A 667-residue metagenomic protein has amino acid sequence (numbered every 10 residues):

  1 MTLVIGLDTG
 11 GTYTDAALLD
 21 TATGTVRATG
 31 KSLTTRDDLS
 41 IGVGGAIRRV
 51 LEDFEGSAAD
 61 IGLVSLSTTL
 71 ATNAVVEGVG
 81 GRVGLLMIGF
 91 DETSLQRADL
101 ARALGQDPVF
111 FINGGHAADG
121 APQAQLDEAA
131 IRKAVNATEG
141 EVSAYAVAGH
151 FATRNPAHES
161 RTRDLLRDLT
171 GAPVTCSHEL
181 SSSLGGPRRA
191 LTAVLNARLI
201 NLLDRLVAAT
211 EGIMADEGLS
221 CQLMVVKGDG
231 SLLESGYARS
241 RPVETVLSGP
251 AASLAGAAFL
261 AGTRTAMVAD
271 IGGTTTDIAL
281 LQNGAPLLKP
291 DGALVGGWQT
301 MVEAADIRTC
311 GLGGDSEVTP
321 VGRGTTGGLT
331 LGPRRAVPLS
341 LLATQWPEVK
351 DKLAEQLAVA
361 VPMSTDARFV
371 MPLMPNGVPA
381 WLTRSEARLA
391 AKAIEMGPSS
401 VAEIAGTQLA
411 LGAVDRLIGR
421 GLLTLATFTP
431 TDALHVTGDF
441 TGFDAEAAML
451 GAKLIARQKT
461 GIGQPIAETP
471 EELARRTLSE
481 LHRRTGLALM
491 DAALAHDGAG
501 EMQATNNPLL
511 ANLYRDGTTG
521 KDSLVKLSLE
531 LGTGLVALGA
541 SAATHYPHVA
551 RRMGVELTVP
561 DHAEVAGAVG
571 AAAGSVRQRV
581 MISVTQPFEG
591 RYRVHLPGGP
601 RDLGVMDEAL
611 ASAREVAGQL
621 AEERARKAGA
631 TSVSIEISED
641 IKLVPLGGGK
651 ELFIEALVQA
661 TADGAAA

Functional and structural regions predicted by a protein language model:
M1-A667: N-terminally biased helix-coil "hinge/interface" segments that flank
